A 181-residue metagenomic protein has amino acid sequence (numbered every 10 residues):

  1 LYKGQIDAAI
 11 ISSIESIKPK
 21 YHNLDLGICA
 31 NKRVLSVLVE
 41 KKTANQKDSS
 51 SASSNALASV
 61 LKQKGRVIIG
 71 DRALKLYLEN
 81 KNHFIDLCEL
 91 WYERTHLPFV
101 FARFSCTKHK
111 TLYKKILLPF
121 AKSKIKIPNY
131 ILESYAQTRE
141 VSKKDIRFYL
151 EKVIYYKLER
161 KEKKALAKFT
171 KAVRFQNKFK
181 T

Functional and structural regions predicted by a protein language model:
Y2-T181: Domain-level signature for soluble enzymes in the chorismate/prephenate branch of the shikimate pathway
